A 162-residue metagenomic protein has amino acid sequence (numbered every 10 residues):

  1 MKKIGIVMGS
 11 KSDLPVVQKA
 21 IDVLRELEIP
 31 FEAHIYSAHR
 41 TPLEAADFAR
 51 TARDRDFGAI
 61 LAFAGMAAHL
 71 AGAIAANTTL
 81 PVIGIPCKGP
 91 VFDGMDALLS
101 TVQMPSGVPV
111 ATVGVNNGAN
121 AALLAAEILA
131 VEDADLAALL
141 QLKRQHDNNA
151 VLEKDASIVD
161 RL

Functional and structural regions predicted by a protein language model:
K2, I29-E32, L80, V102-V110: Glycine/charged-rich beta-loop-alpha catalytic/anionic-binding loops adjacent to active sites
K2-R40: Glycine-rich phosphate/diphosphate-binding loop of Rossmann-like nucleotide-binding domains
M8-P15, K19-A20, G94-L162: C-terminal binding/interaction regions
I21-E26, R50, N77-T79, E127-L129: Short, solvent-exposed amphipathic alpha-helical segments in soluble enzyme and RNA/protein-processing domains
I35-D54: N-terminal beta-loop-helix "entrance" segment that forms/cooperates in small-molecule cofactor or anionic ligand
S37-A38, F63-A67, P86, T112-N117: Active-site nucleophile and cofactor-binding loops and adjacent substrate-binding regions of central metabolic enzymes
F48-P86: Glycine-rich phosphate-binding loop
C87-V91: Short, acidic/turn-prone active-site loops that include or flank metal/cofactor- and phosphate-binding residues
